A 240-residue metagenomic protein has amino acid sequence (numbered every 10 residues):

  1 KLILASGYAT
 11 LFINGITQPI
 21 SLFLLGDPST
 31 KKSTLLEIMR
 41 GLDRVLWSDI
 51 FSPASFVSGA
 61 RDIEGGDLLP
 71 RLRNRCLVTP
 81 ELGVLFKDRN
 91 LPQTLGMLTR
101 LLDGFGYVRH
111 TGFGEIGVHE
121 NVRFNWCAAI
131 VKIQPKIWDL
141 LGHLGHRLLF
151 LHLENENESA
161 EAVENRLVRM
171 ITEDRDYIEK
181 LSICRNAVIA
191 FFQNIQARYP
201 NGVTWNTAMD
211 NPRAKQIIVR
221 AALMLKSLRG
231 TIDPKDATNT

Functional and structural regions predicted by a protein language model:
L2-A162, V168-V203: Conserved ASCE/P-loop NTPase catalytic core
E173-T240: Conserved AAA+ ATPase small/helical "lid" subdomain
